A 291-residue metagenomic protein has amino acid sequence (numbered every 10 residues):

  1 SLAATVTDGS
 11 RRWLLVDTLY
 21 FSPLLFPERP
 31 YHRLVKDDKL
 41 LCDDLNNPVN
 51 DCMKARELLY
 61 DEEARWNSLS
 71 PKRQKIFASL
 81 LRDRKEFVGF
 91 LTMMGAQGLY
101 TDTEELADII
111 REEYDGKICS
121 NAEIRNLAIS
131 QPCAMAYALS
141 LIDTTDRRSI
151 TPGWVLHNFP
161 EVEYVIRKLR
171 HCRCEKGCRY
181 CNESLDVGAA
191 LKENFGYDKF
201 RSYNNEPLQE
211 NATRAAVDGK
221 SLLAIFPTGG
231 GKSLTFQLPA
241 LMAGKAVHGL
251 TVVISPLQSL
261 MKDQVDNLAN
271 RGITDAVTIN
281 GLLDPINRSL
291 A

Functional and structural regions predicted by a protein language model:
S1-D43, N47-W66: Conserved DEDDh/DEDDy metal-dependent 3′-5′ exonuclease domain
R12-L15, S202, H248, I273-D275: A generic structural signal for alpha->beta connector loops
P27, G196, V247-H248: Proline-centered flexible-loop/turn and helix-kink motifs
R56-D186: N-terminal accessory nucleic-acid engagement/regulatory domains that precede and modulate ATP-driven motor cores
E175, V187-G188, M261, R288: A general structural signal for well-ordered alpha-helical segments in protein cores
G177-I225: Conserved pre-motif I regulatory segment
P207-A291: Conserved P-loop/Walker A NTP-binding site and adjacent catalytic elements of P-loop NTPases
